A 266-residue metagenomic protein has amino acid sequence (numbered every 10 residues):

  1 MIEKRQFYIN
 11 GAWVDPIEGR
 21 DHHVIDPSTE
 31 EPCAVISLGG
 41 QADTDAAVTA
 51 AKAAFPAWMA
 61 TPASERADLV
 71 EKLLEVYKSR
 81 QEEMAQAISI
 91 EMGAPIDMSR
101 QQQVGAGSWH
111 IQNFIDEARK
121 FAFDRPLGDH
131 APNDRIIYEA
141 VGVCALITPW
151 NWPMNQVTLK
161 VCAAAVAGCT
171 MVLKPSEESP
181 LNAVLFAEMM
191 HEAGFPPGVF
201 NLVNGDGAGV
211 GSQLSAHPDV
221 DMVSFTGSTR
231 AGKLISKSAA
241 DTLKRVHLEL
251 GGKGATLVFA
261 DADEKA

Functional and structural regions predicted by a protein language model:
M1-I90: Short, structured beta/alpha segment
F7, G107, L248: Short aromatic-centered micro-motifs
E30, R66, I88, I111 (+4 more regions): Residue-level signal for inorganic ion chemistry
T49, E71-E82, I96-F121: Long amphipathic alpha-helix in the N-terminal Rossmann-like dinucleotide-binding domain of NAD(P)-dependent
D124-P197, D221: Conserved small-residue-rich beta-alpha loop and adjacent elements that most often cradle the phosphate/pyrophosphate
N133-D134, L202-S224: A structured beta-alpha segment of the ubiquitous adenosine-cofactor-binding alpha/beta core
C169, K174-S176, N204, T226 (+1 more regions): Short beta->alpha connector loops at strand-helix junctions that form conserved, small/polar/Pro-enriched
R230-A266: ALDH superfamily catalytic-core signature
